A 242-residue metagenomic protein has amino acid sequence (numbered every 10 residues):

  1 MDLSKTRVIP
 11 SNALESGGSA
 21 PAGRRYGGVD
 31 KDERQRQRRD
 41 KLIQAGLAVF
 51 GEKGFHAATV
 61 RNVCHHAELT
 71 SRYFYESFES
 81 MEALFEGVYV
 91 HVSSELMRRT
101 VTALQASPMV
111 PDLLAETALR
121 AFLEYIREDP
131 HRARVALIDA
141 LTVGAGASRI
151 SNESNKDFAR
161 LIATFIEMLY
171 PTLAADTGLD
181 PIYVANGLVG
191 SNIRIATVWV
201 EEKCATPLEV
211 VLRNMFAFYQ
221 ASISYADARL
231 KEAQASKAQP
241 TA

Functional and structural regions predicted by a protein language model:
M1-Q37, D227-A242: N-terminal intrinsically disordered/low-complexity leader segments
D2-S19, D176-E201, E209-S222: Hydrophobic alpha-helical segments that form the core of small-molecule binding pockets and/or dimer interfaces
R34-G46, V63, V88-L96: Generic hydrophobic, amphipathic alpha-helix propensity
K41, V49-A83: Helix-turn-helix
A58, N62, F78, A83-E95 (+4 more regions): Alpha-helical DNA-contacting segments of helix-turn-helix folds
G87, T102-H131: Hydrophobic alpha-helical connector segments
S94, G146-P171, I182-I193, V210-R213 (+1 more regions): Amphipathic alpha-helical packing segments from all-alpha helical-bundle domains
E128-G146, A163-I166, T197: Amphipathic alpha-helical segments used for helix-helix packing
